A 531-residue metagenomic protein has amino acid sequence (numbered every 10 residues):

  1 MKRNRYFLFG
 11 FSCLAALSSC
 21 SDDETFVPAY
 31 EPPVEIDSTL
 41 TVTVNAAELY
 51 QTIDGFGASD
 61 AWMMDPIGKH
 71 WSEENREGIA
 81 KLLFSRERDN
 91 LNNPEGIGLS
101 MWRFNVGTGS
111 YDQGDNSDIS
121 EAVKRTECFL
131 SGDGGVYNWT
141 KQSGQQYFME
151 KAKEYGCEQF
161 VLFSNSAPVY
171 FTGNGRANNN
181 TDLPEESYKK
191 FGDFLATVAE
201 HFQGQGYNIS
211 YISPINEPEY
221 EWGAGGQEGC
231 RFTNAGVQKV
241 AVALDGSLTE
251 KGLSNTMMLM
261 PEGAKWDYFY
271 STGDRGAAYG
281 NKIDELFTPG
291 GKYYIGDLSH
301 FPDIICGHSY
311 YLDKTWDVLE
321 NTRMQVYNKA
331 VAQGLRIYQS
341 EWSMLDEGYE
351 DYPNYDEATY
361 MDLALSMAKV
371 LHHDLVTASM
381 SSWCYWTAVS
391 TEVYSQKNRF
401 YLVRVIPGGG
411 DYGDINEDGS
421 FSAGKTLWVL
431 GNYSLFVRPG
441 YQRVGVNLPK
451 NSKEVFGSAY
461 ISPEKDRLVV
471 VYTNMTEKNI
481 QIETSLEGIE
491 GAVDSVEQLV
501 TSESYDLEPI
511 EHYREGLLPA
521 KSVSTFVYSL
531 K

Functional and structural regions predicted by a protein language model:
L17-S38: Bacterial Sec-dependent N-terminal signal peptides
T39, N45-S210, E228-Q238, V242: N-terminal catalytic cores of secreted or lumenal carbohydrate-active enzymes
T52-D60, S100-V106, S110, Q159-F163 (+6 more regions): Structural recognition of the beta-strand scaffold that forms the well-ordered cores of secreted hydrolase catalytic
R231-V370, T377: Noncatalytic carbohydrate-binding groove/subsite architecture in carbohydrate-active enzymes
Q339-N432, V444-K450: Aromatic/acidic polysaccharide-binding cleft in carbohydrate-active enzymes
P449-G491, K521: Carbohydrate-binding surface patches
E487-Y505: Solvent-exposed beta-hairpin/edge-strand motifs
P509-K531: C-terminal beta-strand-rich structural cap/linker in extracellular carbohydrate-active enzymes
